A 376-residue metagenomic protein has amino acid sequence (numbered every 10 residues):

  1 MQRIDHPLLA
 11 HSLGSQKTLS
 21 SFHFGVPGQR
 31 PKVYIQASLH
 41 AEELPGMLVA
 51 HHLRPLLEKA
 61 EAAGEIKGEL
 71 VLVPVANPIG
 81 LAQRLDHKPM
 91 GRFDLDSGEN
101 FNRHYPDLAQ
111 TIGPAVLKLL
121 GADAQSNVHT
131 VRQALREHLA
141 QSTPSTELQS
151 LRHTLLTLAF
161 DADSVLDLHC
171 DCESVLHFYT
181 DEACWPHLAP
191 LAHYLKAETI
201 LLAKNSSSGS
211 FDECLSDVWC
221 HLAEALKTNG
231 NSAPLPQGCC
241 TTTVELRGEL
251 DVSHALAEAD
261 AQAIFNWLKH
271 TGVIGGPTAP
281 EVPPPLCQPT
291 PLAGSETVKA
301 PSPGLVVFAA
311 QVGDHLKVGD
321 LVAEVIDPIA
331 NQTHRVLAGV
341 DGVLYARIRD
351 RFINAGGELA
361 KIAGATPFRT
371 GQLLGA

Functional and structural regions predicted by a protein language model:
M1-A376: Structured catalytic-domain cores with a bias toward divalent-metal coordination
